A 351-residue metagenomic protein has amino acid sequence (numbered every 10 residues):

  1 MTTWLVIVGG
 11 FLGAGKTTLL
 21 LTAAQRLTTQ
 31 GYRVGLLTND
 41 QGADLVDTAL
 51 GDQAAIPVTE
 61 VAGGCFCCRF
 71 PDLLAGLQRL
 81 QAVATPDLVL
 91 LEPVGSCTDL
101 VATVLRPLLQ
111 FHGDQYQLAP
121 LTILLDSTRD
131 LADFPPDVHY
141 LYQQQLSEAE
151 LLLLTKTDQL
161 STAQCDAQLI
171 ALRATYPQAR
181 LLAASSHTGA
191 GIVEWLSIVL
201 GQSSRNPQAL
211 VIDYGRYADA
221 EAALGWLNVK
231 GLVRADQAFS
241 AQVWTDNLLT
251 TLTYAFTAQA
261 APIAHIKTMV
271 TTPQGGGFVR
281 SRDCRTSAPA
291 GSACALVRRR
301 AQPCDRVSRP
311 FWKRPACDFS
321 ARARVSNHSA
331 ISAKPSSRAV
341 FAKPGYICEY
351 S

Functional and structural regions predicted by a protein language model:
T2-G9, A14, T18-P135, Y140: Nucleotide-state-sensitive switch-loop elements of NTP-binding domains
T2-G9, G13-A14, T18, G201-S351: P-loop NTP-binding site
W4, R69-D72, L100, V138-Q145 (+5 more regions): Helical mechanochemical/support elements of P-loop NTPase systems and associated helical scaffolds
T48-Q53, D166-L172, D318-R322: Short, aromatic/basic amphipathic alpha-helical patches
S96-C97, T128-L131, Q159-L160, A238-F239 (+1 more regions): Short acidic, S/G/P-rich loop/turn micro-motifs used as interaction or catalytic elements
L109-G113, D126, R173-Q178, S197-R205 (+3 more regions): Non-catalytic alpha-helical coupling and interface elements of nucleotide-dependent molecular machines and regulators
L118, A132-P136, Q145, L151 (+1 more regions): Extended, well-folded catalytic/binding cores that form a central cleft or groove in large enzyme and scaffold domains
Q143-E221: Canonical P-loop GTPase G-domain recognition
